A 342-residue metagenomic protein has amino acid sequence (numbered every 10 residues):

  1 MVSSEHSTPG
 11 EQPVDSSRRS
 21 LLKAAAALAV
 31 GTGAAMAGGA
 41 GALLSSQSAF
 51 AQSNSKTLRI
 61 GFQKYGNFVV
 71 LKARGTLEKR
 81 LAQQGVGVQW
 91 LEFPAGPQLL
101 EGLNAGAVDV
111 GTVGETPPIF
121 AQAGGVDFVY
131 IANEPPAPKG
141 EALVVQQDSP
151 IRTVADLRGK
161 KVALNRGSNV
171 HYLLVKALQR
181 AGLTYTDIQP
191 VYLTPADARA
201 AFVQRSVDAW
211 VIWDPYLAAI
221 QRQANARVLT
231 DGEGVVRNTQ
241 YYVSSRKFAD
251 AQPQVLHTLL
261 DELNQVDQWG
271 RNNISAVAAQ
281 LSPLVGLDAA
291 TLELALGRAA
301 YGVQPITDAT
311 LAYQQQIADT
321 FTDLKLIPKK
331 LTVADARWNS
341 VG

Functional and structural regions predicted by a protein language model:
M1-S20, A24-A35, A42: N-terminal secretory signal peptides
Q52-T184, V191-Y192, D208-V211, G234-V236: Short, glycine-/small- and polar/acidic-enriched structural segments that line small-molecule recognition paths
K79, E101, A105, I119 (+11 more regions): Solvent-exposed, polar/charged alpha-helical surfaces in well-ordered, non-transmembrane soluble domains, broadly
K79-V86, G302-L311, V333: Short, solvent-exposed loop/beta-turn-alpha elements that line the ligand-binding surface or hinge of extracytoplasmic
T116, P190-V191, A196-L281: Pocket-lining segment of extracytoplasmic ligand-binding domains
A251-L326: Secondary-structure end/capping motifs
D319-G342: Conserved C-terminal helix/tail region of periplasmic/extracytoplasmic solute-binding proteins
